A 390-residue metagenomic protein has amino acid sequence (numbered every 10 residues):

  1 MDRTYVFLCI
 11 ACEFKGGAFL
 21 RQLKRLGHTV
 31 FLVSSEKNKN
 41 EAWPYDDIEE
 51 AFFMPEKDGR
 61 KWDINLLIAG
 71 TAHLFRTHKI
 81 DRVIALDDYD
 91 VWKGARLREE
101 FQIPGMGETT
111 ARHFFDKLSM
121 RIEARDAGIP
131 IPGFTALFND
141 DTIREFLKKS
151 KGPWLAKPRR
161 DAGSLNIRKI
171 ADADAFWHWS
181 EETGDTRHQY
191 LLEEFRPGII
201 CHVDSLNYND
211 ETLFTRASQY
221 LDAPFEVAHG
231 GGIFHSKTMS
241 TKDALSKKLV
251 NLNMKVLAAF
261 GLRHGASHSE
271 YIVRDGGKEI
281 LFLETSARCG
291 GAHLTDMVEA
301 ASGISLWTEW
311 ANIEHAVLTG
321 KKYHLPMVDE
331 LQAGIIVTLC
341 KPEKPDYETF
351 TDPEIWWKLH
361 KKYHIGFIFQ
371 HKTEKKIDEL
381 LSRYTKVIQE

Functional and structural regions predicted by a protein language model:
M1-T109, S382-Q389: ATP-binding N-terminal substructure of ATP-dependent carboxylate-amine bond-forming enzymes
I10-K15, S35-E36, Y89, L137-D141 (+3 more regions): Short beta->alpha connector loops
H73-I80, K148-S150, D185-T186: Glycine-rich phosphate-binding loop signature in dinucleotide/nucleotide-binding domains
E99-N166: A conserved helix-loop-beta module that forms one wall/lid of the active-site cleft in ATP-utilizing catalytic domains
P130-P132, P153-A156, L165-H202, S218 (+4 more regions): Conserved ATP-binding module of the ATP-grasp superfamily
L137, I167-D172, L206-Y208, F369-Q370: Short beta-strand-to-turn element immediately C-terminal to the catalytic PLP-Schiff-base lysine in fold type I
I143, T308-E390: Peripheral (often C-terminal) accessory segments that flank ATP-dependent C-N-forming ligase machineries
D174, E194-L262, A266, V273 (+2 more regions): ATP-dependent carboxylate/phosphate-activation module, predominantly the ATP-grasp catalytic core and closely related
